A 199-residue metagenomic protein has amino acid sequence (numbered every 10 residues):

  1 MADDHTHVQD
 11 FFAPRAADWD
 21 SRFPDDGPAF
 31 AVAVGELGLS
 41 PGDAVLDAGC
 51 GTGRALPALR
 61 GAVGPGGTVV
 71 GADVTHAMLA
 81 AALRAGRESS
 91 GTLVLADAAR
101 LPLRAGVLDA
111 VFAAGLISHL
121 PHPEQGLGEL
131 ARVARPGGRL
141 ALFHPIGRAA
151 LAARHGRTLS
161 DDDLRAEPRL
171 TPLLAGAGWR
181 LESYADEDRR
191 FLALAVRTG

Functional and structural regions predicted by a protein language model:
M1-P41, R54-A58, M78-A81, R148-R157 (+2 more regions): Conserved class I S-adenosyl-L-methionine
L46-A48, T52-R100: Class I SAM-dependent methyltransferase SAM/SAH-binding core
G64, L120-P121, A134-R135: Helix-to-beta-strand junctions that scaffold the AdoMet/dcAdoMet cofactor pocket in Class I SAM-dependent enzymes
A99-A110: A short acidic, Gly/Pro-enriched loop at the edge of an enzyme's catalytic core that lines a small-molecule cofactor
A110-H122: A short SAM/SAH-binding and catalytic strip from SAM-dependent methyltransferases
E124-P136: A short glycine-rich, Lys/Arg-flanked "PGG" loop and its adjoining helix->strand segment in the class I
G138-H144: Conserved beta-strand signature within the Rossmann-like core of class I S-adenosyl-L-methionine
D162-A177: Short alpha-helix
